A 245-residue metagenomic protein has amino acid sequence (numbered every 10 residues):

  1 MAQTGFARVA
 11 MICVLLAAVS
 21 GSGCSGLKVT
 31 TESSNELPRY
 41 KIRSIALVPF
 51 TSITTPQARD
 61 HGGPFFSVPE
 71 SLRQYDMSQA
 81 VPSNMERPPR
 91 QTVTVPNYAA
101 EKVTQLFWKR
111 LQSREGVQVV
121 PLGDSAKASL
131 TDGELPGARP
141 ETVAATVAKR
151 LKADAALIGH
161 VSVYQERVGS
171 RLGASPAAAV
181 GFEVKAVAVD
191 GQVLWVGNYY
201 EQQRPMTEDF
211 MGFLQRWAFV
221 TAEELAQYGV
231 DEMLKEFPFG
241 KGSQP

Functional and structural regions predicted by a protein language model:
M1-M11: Bacterial N-terminal signal peptides that target proteins for export
T4, T30-E32, A138, R167: Surface-exposed loop/turn and secondary-structure junction residues enriched for glycine/proline
A10-G21: Bacterial N-terminal signal peptides
C24-H61, V147-L151, V163, A174-G181 (+1 more regions): C-terminal/domain-edge helix-coil "capping" segments
T55-H160, Q192-V196, E223-P238: N-terminal segment of the mature soluble domain
K127-S129, Q165, Q203: Generic structural signal for helix capping and beta-alpha/helix-loop junctions
V168-L172: Short beta-alpha junctions and helix-cap segments that line functional grooves
